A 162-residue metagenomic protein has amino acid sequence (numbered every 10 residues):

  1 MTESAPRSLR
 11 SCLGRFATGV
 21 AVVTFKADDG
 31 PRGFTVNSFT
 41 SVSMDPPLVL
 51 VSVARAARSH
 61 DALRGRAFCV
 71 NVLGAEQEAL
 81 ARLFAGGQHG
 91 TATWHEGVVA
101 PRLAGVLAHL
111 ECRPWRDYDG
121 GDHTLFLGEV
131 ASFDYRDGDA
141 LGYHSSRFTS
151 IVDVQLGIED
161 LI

Functional and structural regions predicted by a protein language model:
M1-I162: Basic, polyanion-binding surface patches
